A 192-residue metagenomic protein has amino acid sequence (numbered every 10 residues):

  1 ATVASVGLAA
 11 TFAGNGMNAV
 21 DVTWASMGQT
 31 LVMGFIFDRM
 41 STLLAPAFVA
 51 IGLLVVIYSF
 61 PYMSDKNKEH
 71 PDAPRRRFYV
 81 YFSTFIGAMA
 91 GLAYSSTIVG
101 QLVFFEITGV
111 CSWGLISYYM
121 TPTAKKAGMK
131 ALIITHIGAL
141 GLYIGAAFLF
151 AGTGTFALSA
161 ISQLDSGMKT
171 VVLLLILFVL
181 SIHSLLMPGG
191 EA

Functional and structural regions predicted by a protein language model:
A1, R39, K66-T84, S96-L102 (+2 more regions): Membrane-interfacial loop-to-helix junctions in multi-pass inner-membrane proteins
A1-A10, A47-M63, F85-I86, T108-Y118 (+1 more regions): Central hydrophobic cores of alpha-helical transmembrane segments in multi-pass inner-membrane proteins across all
A1-V80, G152-Q163: Transmembrane helix-loop-helix hairpins at membrane boundaries of multipass inner-membrane proteins
F12-G34, G100, I107, A139-A192: Juxtamembrane/interfacial segments at transmembrane-helix boundaries in multi-pass membrane proteins
F12-N15, M63-N67, W113, T121-A124 (+2 more regions): Juxtamembrane/interface motifs at transmembrane-helix termini
L43, V110-C111, L140: Catalytic P-loop NTPase motifs of RecA-like helicase/translocase cores
G91-A93: MFS-fold secondary transporters
